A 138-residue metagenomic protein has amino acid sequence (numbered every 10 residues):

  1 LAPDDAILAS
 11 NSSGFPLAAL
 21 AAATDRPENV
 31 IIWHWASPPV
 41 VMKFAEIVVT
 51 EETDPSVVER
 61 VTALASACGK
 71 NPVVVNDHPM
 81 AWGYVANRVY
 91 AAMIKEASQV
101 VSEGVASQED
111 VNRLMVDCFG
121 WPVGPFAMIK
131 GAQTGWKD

Functional and structural regions predicted by a protein language model:
A2-P3: Helix-to-beta-strand junctions that scaffold the AdoMet/dcAdoMet cofactor pocket in Class I SAM-dependent enzymes
I7-D77, Y84-N87: Rossmann-fold dinucleotide-binding core
V48, E52, V73-D138: Substrate-binding/catalytic subdomain of NAD(P)-dependent oxidoreductase enzymes
